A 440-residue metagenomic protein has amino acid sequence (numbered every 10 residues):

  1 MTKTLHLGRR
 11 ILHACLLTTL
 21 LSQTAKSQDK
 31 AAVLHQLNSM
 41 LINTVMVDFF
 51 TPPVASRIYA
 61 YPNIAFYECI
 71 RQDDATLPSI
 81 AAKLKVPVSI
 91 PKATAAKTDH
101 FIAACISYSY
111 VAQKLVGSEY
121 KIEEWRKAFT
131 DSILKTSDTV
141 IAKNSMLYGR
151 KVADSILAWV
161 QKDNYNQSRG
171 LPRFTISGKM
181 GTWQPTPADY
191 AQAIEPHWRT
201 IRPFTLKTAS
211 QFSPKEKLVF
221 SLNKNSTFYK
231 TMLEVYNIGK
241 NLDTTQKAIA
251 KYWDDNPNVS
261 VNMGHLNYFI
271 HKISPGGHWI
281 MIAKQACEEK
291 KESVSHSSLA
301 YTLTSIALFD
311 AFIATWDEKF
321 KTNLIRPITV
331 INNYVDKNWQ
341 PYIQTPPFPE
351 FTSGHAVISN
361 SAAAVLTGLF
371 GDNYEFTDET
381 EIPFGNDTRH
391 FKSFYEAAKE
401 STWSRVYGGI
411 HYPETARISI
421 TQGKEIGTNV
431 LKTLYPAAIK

Functional and structural regions predicted by a protein language model:
M1-A32: Bacterial Sec-dependent N-terminal signal peptides
S22, Q28-K440: Acidic/polar surface patches and capping/hinge elements
